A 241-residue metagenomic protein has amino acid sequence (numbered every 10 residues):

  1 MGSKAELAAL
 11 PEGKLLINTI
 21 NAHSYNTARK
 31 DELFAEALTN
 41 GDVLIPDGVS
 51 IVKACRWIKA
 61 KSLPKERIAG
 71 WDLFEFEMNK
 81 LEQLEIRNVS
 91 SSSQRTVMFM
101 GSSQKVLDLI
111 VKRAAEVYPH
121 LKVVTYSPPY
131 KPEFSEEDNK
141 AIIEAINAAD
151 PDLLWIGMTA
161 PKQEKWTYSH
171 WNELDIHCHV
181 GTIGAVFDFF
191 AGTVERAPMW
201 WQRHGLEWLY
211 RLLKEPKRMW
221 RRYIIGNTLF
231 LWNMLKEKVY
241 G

Functional and structural regions predicted by a protein language model:
M1-F74: N-terminal nucleotide/polyanion-binding subdomain common to many enzyme families
A22-Y25, M158-Q163, V186: Short glycine-rich anion-binding loops that position phosphate/pyrophosphate groups of nucleotides and phosphorylated
V52-K53, R196-G241: A transmembrane-helix-recognition feature enriched in membrane-embedded lipid enzymes and envelope glyco-/phospholipid
I58-E85, Q94-A145, A149: Conserved beta-alpha
V111, E164-E173: Short Gly/Thr/Asp-enriched flexible loops that form oxyanion-binding sites at enzyme active sites
P128-F134, I176-K214: Short, flexible loop segments at boundaries between secondary-structure elements
I146-A160, T167: Proline-aspartate-enriched helix->loop->beta-strand connector
